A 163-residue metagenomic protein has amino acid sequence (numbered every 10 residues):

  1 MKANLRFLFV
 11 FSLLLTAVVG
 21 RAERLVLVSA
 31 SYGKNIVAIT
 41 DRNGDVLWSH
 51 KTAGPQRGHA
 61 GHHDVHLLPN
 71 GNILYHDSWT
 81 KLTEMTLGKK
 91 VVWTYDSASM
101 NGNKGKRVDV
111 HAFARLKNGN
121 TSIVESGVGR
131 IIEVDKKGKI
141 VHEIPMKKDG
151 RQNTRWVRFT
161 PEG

Functional and structural regions predicted by a protein language model:
M1, V19-R21: Low-complexity, Pro/Thr/Ser/Gly/Ala-rich linker/spacer regions in secreted, extracellular modular proteins
M1-F9: Bacterial N-terminal signal peptides that target proteins for export
L8-A17: Bacterial N-terminal signal peptides
A22-G163: Secretory-pathway ectodomains
